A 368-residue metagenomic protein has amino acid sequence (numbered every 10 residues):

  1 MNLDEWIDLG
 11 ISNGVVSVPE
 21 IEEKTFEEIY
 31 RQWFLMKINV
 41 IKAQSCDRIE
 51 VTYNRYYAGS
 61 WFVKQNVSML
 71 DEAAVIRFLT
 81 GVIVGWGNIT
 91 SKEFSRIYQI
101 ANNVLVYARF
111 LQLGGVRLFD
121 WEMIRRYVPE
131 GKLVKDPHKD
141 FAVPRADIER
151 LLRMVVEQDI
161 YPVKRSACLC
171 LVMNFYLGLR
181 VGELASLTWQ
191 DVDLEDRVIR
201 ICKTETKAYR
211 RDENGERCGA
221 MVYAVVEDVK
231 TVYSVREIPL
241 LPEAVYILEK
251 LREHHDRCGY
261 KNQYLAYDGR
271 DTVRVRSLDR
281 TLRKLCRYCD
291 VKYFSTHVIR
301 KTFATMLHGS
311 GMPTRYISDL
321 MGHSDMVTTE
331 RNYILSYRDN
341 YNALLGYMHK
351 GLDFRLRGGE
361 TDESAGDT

Functional and structural regions predicted by a protein language model:
S12-V15, E27-N88, Y107: Basic/aromatic-enriched alpha-helical hairpins
S68, V128-M154, R210-L241, G259-Y260: DNA breakage-rejoining catalytic core of tyrosine-based enzymes
L70, R165-C168, D271-R276, K292-S310 (+1 more regions): Short basic/aromatic active-site micro-motif
S91, S95-Q99, F110, V116-V181 (+4 more regions): Basic, Lys/Arg- and aromatic-enriched nucleic-acid-binding interface segment
V104, R145-E149, P239-V291: Active-site/catalytic core of tyrosine-dependent DNA strand-transfer enzymes
A142, E205-K207, M321-Y347: Catalytic-site neighborhood detector that most strongly recognizes the C-terminal catalytic loop/helix of tyrosine
D191-V198, Y293, M312-I334: Short, polar N-cap/turn motifs at the start of nucleic acid-interacting alpha helices
D196, Y209, E216-V235, V327 (+1 more regions): C-terminal secondary-structure termini that scaffold catalytic or DNA-interacting sites
